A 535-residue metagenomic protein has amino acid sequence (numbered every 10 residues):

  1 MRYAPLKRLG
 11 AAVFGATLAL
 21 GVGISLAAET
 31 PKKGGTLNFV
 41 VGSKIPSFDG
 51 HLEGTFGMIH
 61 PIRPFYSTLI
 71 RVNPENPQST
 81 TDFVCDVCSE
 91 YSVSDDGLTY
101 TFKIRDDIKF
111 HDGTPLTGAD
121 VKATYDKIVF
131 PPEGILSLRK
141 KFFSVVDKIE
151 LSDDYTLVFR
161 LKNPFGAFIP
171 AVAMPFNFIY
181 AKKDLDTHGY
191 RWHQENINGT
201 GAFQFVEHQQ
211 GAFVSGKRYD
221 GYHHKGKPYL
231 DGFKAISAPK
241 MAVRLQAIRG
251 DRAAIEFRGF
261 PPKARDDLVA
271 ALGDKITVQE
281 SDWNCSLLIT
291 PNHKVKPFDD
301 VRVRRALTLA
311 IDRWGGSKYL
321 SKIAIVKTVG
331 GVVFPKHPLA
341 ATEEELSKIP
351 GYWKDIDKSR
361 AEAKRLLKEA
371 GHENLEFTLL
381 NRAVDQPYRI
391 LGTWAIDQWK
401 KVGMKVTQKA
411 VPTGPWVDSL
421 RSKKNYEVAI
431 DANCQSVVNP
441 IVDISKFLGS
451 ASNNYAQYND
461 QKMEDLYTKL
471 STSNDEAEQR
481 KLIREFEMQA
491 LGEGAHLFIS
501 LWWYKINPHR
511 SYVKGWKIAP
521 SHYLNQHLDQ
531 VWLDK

Functional and structural regions predicted by a protein language model:
R2, K7, L26, K103 (+1 more regions): Surface-exposed binding/hinge segments that line and control ligand-binding clefts or catalytic entry sites
K32, F56, H60-P61, Q209-F213 (+5 more regions): Detector for C-terminal structural segments
N38, T117-T124, D154-R160, G201-A202 (+7 more regions): Alpha-helical secondary-structure segments
V40-D95, D126, N198-T200: N-terminal lobe/hinge region of extracytoplasmic solute-binding protein
I70-Q78, A173-P228, G232, A361 (+1 more regions): Gly/Pro-rich hinge or "lid" segments in bacterial periplasmic/extracellular proteins
S89-G134, S152, V158-R160, R244-A247 (+2 more regions): Aromatic- and charge-enriched surface segment that lines or borders ligand/interaction sites
P131, K148-E150, V206-S215, K234-V295 (+2 more regions): Extracellular/periplasmic solute-recognition and catalytic clefts
S144, N198, K234-Q246, G259-K263 (+2 more regions): Short helix-initiation/N-cap motifs at beta->coil->alpha
